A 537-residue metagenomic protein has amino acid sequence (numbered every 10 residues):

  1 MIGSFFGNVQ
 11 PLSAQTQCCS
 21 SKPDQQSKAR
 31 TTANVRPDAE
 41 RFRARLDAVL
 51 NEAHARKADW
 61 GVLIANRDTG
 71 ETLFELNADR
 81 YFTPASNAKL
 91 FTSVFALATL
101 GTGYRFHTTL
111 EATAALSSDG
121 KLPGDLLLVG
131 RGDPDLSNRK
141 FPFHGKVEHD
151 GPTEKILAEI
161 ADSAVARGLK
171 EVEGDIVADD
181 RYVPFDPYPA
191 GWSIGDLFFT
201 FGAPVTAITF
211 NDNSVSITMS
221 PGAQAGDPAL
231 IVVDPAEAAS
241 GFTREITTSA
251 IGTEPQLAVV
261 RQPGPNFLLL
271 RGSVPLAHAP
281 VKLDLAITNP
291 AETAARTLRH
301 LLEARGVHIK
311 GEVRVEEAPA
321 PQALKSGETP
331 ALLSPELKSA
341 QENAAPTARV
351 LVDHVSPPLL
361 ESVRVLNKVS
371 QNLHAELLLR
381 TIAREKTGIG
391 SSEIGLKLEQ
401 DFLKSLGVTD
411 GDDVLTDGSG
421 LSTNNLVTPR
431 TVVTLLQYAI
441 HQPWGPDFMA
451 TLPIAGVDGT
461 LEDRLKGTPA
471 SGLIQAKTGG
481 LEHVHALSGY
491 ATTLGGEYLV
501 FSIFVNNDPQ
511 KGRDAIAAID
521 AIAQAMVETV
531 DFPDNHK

Functional and structural regions predicted by a protein language model:
I2-S21: Signal peptide processing junction and immediate N-terminal pro/mature segment of secreted/exported proteins
Q15-A53, A98-D410, L494, A517-A521 (+2 more regions): Conserved serine DD-peptidase/penicillin-binding transpeptidase domain and beta-lactam-recognizing active-site
N51-L76, R314: A short, well-structured edge-of-sheet supersecondary motif
G61-A65, L73-E75, T92, T109-E111 (+7 more regions): Soluble periplasmic/extracytoplasmic beta-strand elements of cell-envelope proteins
G70, K89-A96, I176, I208 (+5 more regions): Residue-level preference for non-acidic, small/hydrophobic
L73-E75, K155, A164, V369-N372 (+1 more regions): Small-residue-rich helix-loop
E75-F95: Short active-site loop at a secondary-structure junction that contains or immediately precedes the catalytic residue(s)
N77-F82, D284, S419-S422: A short glycine/serine-rich beta->alpha loop
